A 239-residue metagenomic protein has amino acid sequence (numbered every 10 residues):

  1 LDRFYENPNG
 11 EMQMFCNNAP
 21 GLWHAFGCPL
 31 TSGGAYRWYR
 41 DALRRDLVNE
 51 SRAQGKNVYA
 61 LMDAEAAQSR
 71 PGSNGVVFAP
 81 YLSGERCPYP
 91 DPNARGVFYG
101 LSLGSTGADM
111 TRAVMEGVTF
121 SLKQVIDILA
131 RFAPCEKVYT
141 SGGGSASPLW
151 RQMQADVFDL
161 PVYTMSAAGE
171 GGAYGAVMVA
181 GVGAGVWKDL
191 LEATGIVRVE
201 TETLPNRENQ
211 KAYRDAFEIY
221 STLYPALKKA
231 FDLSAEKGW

Functional and structural regions predicted by a protein language model:
L1-R52, S73-Y99, S166, L190 (+1 more regions): Glycine-rich phosphate-binding loop of actin/hexokinase-like ATP-binding domains
R3, S32, D41-V48, D159-Y163 (+2 more regions): Short, well-ordered loop/turn and helix-capping segments at boundaries between secondary-structure elements and domains
A25-R40, R112, E116, F120 (+2 more regions): Glycine-rich phosphate-binding/hydrolytic loop that grips phosphoryl groups
P29, G33, K56-A60, G72 (+6 more regions): Electropositive phosphate-/nucleotide-binding environments in soluble metabolic enzymes
G34-A42, L61-A64, V77, Q124 (+6 more regions): Alpha-helical scaffold segments in soluble metabolic enzymes
R45-A53, A184-W239: Acidic, glycine/GT-rich loop-and beta-edge segments that sit at the periphery of enzyme/chaperone cores
Q54-R70, A193-T194: Short, well-structured alpha-helical segments that form the helix of a local strand-helix-strand
Q68-Y174: Activation-segment/catalytic-loop signature of the eukaryotic protein kinase fold
